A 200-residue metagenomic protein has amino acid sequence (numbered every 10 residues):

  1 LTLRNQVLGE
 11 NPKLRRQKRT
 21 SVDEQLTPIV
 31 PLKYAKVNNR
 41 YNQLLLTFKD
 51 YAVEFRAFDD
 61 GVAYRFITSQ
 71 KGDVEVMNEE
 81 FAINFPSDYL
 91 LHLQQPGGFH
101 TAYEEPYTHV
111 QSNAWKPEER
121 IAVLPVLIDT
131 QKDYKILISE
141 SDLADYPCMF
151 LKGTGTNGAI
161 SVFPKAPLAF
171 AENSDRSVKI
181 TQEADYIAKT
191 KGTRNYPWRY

Functional and structural regions predicted by a protein language model:
L1-Y200: N-terminal accessory beta-strand-rich subdomains and adjacent acidic, glycine-rich linkers that precede catalytic cores
